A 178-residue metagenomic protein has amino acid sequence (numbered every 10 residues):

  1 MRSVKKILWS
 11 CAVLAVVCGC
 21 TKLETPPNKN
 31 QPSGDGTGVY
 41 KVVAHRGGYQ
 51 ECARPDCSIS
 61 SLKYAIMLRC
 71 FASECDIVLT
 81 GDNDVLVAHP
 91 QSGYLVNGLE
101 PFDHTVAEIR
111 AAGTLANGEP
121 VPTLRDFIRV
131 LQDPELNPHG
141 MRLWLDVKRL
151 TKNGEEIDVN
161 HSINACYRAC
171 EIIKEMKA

Functional and structural regions predicted by a protein language model:
M1-W9: Bacterial N-terminal signal peptides that target proteins for export
S10-C18: Bacterial N-terminal signal peptides
C20-A178: Phosphate-group recognition and catalysis centered on beta-loop-alpha active-site segments
